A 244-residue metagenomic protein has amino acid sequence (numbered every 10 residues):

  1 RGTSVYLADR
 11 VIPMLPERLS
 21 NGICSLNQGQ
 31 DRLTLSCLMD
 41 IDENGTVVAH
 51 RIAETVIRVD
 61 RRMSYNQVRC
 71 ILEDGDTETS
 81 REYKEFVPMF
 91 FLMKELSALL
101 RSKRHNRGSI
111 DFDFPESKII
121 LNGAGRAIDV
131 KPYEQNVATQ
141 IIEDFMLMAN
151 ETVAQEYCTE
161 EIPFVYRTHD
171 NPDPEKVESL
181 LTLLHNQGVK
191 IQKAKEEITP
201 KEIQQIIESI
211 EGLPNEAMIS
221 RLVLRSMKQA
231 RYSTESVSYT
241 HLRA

Functional and structural regions predicted by a protein language model:
R1-R243: Electropositive polyanion-binding surfaces
